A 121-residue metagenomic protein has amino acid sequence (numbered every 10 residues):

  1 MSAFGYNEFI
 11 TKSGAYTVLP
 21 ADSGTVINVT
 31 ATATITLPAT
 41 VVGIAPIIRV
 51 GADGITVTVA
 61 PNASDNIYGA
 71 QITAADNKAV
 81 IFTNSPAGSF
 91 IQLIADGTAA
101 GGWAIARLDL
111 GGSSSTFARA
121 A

Functional and structural regions predicted by a protein language model:
M1-A21, A104-A121: Glycine-rich, low-complexity segments
D22-I27: Short carbohydrate-recognition loop motifs
V29-A121: Acidic, glycine/polar-enriched metal-coordinating patches/loops that mediate binding to polyanionic ligands
